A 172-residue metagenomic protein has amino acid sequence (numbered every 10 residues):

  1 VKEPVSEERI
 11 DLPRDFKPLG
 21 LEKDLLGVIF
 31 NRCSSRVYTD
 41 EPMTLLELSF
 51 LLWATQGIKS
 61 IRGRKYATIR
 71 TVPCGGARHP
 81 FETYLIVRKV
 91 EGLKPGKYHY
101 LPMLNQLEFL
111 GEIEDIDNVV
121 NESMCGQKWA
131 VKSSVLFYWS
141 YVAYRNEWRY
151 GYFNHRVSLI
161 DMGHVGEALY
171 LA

Functional and structural regions predicted by a protein language model:
V1-Y150, L159-M162: N-terminal accessory segments that position/regulate proteins before the catalytic core
F153: Glycine-rich phosphate-binding "P-loop"
V165-Y170: C-terminal folded domains that constitute the principal catalytic or ligand-binding module of multi-domain proteins
